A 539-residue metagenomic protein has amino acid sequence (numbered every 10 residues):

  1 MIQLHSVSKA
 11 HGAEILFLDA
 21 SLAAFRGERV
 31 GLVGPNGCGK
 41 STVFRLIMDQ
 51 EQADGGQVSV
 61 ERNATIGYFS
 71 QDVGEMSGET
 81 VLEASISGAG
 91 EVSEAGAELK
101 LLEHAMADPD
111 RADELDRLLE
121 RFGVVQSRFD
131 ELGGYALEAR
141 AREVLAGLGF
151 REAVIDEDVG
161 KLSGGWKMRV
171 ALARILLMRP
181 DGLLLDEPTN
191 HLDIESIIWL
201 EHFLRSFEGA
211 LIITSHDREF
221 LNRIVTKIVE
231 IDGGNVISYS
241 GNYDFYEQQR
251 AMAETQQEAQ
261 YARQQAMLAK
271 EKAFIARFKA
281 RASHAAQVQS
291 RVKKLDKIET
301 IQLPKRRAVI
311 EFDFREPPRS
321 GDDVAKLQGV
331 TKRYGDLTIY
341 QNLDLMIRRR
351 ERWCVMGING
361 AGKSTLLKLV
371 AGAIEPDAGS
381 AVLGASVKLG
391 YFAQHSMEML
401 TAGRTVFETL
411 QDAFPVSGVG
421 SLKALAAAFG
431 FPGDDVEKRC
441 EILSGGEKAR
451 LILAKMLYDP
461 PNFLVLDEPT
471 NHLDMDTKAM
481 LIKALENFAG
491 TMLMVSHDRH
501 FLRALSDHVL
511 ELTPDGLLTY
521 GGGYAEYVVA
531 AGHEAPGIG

Functional and structural regions predicted by a protein language model:
M1-Y261, A308, F314-G539: ABC ATP-binding cassette signature C-motif
Q249-P304: Intracellular alpha-helical coupling/juxtamembrane segments of multi-pass membrane proteins
